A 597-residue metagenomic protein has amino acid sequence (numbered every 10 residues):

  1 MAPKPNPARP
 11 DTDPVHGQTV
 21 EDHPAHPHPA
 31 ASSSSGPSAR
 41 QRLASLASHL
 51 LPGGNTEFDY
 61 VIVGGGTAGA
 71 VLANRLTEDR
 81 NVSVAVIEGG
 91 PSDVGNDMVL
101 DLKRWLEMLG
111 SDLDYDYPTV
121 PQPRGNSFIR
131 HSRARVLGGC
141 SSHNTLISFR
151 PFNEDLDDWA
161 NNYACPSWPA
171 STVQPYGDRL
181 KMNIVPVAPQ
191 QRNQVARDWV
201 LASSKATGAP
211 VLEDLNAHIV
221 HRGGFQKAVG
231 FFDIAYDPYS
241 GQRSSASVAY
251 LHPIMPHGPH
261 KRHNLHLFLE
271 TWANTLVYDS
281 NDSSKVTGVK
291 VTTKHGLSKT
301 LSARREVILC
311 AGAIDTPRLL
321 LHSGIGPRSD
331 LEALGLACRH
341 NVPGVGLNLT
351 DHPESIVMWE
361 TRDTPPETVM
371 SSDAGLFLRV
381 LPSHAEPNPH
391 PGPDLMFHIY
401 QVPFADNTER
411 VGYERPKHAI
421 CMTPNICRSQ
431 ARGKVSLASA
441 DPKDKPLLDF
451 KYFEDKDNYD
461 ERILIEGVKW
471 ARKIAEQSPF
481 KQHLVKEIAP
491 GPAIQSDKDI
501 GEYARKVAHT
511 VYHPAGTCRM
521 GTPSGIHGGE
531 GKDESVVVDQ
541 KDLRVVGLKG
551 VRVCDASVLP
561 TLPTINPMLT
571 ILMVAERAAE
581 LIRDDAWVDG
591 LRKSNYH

Functional and structural regions predicted by a protein language model:
A2-D59, D584-H597: Extreme N-terminal leader/targeting segments of oxidoreductases
G36-P175, A337-V345, D351-T361, S371-G375 (+1 more regions): N-terminal glycine-rich phosphate/pyrophosphate-binding loop and immediately adjacent elements
D79-A85, G90-G95, L100, P169 (+4 more regions): Glycine-rich loop(s) and the adjacent beta-strand/alpha-helix scaffold that form part
T145, A160-D279, K285-V286, I356-E360 (+2 more regions): Conserved redox-cofactor binding core of oxidoreductases
H260-N264, P317, L321, I325-R428 (+6 more regions): Mid-to-C-terminal "cap/lid" subdomains and adjacent gly/pro-rich loops that border and regulate access to redox
F268-L269, N274-V277, P479-L562, L569 (+1 more regions): A glycine-rich dinucleotide-binding beta-alpha-beta segment and adjacent secondary-structure elements that constitute
F404-R462, S524-H527, G531-I565: Active-site beta-strand/loop architecture of penicillin-binding DD-peptidases
T561-E580: A conserved FAD-binding loop/helix module that cradles the flavin
